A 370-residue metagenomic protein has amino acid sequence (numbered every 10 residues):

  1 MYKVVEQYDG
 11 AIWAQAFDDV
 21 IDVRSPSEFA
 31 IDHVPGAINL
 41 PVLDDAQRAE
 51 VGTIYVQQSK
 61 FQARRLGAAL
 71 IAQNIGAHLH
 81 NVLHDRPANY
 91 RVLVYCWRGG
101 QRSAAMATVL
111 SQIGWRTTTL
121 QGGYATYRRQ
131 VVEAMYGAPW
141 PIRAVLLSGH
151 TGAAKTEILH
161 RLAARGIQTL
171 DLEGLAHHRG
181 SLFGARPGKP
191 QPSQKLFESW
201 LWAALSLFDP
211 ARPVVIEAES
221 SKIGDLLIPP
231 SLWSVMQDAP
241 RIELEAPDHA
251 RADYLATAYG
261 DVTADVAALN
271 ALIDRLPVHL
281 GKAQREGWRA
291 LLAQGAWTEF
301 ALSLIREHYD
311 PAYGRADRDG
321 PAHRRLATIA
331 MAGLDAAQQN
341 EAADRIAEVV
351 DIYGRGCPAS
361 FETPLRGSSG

Functional and structural regions predicted by a protein language model:
M1-P35, A63, V132-P139, A144-S148 (+1 more regions): Flexible, polar/low-complexity N-terminal or interdomain linker segments that lie immediately upstream of folded
A14-P87: Positively charged, proline/Ser/Thr-rich regional signature most characteristic of the Rhodanese/CDC25-like
L66-Q121: Catalytic cysteine-centered active loop of the rhodanese-like fold, especially the PTP/DSP P-loop
G100-S103, R143-A164: Glycine-rich phosphate-binding P-loop
W115-R129, D171-A176: A short glycine-rich beta-strand->turn/loop micro-motif centered on a GG-aromatic cluster
A164-V235: Conserved nucleotide-sensing/catalytic segment adjacent to the nucleotide-binding pocket in NTP-handling enzymes
S234-R241, E245-S360, L365: Conserved NTP phosphate-binding and transfer environment spanning the P-loop NTPase/kinase superfamily
R366-G370: A cross-taxon signal for low-complexity, glycine/charged-rich
